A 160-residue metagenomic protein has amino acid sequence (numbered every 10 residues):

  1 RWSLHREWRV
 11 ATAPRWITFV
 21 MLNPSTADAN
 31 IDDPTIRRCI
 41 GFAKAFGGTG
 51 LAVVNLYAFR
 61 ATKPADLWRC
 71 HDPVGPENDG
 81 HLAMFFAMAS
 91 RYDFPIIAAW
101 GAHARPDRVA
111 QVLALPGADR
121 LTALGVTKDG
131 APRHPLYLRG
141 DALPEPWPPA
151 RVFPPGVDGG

Functional and structural regions predicted by a protein language model:
R1-D33: Active-site and ligand/interface coordination hotspots across diverse enzymes and nucleic-acid-associated assemblies
W16, T49-G50, P95, R120: Residues at the starts of beta-strands that form the adenosine-phosphate
P24-T26, A58, H103-A104: Short, glycine/serine-rich, charged loops/turns that create anion-binding and catalytic segments at active sites
I31-T35, R108-V109: Residues at alpha-helix caps and immediate loop-helix transition turns in enzyme cores, especially N- and C-cap
I36-K44: Short catalytic helix/loop segments, enriched in acidic residues and glycine and frequently bearing histidine
G48-D66: Short connector loops at secondary-structure junctions
A61, L67-G160: Glycine/proline-rich loop-helix segments at beta-alpha junctions forming the active-site rim of enzyme cores
